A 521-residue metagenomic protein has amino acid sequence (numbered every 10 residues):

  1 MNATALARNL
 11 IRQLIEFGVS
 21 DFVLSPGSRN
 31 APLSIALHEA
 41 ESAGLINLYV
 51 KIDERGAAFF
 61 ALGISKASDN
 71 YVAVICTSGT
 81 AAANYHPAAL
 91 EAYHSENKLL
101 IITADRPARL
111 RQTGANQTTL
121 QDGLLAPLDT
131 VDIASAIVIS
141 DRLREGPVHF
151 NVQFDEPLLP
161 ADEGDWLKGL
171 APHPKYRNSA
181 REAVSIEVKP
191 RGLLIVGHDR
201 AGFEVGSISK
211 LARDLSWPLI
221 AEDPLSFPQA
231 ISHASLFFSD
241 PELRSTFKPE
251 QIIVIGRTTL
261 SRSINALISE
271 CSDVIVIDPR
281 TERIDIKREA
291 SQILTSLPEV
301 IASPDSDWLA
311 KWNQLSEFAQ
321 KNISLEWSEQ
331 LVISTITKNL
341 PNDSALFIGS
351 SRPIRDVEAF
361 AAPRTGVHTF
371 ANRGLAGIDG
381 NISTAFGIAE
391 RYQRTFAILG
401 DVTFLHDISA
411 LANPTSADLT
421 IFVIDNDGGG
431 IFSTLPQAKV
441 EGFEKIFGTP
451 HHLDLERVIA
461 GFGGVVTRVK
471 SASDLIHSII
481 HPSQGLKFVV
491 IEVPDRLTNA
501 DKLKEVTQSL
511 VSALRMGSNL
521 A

Functional and structural regions predicted by a protein language model:
M1-N2, L267-I354, V466-A521: Phosphate/pyrophosphate-binding active-site segments
T4-I75, A81-A83, F360: N-terminal cofactor/phosphate-binding cores enriched in small/glycine residues, especially glycine-rich loops such as
A7-I15, S28-R29, L33-L37, N313-Y392: Active-site diphosphate/adenylate-binding microenvironment
S20-L24, I46-Y49, A67-T103, K248-G256 (+2 more regions): A short, small-residue-rich loop immediately preceding and capping a beta-strand
R29, L125, I139-P190: Conformationally flexible catalytic loops at phosphate/diphosphate-handling active centers
L62, K66-A67, S78, N84 (+5 more regions): Glycine-rich, anion-gripping cofactor-binding loops and their flanking helix/strand elements in enzyme active sites
A92, I101-I137, I220-S316, P414-S416 (+1 more regions): Glycine-rich, acidic loop regions that bind phosphate or pyrophosphate groups
A92, I102, R109-L125, A361-A521: Thiamine diphosphate
